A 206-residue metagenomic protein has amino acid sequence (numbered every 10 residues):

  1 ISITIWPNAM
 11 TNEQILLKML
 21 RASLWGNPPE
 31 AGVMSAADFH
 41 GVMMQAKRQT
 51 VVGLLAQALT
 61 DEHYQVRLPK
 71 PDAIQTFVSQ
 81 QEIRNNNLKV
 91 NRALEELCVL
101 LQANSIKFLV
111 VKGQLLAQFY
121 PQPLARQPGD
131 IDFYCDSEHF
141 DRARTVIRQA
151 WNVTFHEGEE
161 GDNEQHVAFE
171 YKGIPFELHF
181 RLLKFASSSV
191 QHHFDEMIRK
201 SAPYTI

Functional and structural regions predicted by a protein language model:
W6, M10-G129, C135-I206: Conserved NTP-donor binding/palm subdomain of two-metal-ion nucleotidyltransferases/polymerases, i.e., the charged
